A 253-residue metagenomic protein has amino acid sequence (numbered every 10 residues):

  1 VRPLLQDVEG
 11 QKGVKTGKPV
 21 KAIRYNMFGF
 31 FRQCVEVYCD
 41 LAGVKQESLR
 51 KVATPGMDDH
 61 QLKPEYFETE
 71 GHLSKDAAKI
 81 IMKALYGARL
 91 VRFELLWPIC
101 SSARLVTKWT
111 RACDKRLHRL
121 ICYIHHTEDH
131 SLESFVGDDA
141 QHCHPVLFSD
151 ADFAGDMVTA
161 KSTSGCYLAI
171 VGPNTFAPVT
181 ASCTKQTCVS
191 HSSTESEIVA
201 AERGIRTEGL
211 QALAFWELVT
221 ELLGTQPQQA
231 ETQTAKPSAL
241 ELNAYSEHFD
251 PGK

Functional and structural regions predicted by a protein language model:
V1-K253: Long, low-complexity, charge-biased intrinsically disordered regions
